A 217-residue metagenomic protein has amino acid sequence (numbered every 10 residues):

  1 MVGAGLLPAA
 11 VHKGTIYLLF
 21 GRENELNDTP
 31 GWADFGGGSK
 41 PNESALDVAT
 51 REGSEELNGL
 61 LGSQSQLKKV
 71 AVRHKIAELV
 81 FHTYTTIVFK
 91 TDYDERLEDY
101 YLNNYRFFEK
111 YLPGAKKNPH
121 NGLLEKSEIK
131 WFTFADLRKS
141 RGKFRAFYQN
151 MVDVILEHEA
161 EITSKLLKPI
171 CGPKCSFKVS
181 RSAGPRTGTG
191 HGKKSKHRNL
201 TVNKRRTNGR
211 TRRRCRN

Functional and structural regions predicted by a protein language model:
M1-F35: N-terminal strand-loop-strand
V2, Y17, F81-I87, E128-K130 (+1 more regions): Short beta-strand micro-motifs in enzyme catalytic cores
P8-A10, V88-D92, K130-T133: Short, well-ordered beta-strand micro-motif
K13-G14, L26-D28, K40, K90-L97: Short, charged/polar surface micro-motifs in flexible loops or helix N-caps
L26-G31, V80, R96-G188, K196-R198 (+2 more regions): Nudix hydrolase/Nudix homology domain
D34-R73: The catalytic Nudix box helix
G62-P113: Acidic, glycine-rich loop-and-strand cores that form catalytic or ligand-binding grooves in diverse globular domains
